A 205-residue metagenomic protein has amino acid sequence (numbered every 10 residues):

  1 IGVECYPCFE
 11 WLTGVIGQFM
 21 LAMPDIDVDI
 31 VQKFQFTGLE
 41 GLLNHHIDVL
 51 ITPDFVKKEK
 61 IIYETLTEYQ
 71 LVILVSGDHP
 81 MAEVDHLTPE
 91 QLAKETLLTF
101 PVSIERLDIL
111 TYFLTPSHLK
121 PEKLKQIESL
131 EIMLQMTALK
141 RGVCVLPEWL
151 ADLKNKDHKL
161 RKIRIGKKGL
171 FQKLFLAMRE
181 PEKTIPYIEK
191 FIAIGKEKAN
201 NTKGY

Functional and structural regions predicted by a protein language model:
I1-G2, L50, L74, L98 (+2 more regions): Short, well-ordered beta-strand segments
I1-G2, L71, L87-L107, A199: Short loop->beta-strand "edge-of-pocket" segments that line small-molecule binding or catalytic clefts across diverse
I1-K58, I127: Central regulatory/effector-binding core of bacterial HTH transcription factors
E10, T96-S117, E148, T184-A193 (+1 more regions): Secondary-structure junction motif
W11, R161-K203: A late-sequence structural motif
F34-I47, T52-P53, E105-R161: Hydrophobic hinge/microswitch elements
K58-T65, Y69, V84, Q91 (+1 more regions): Beta-alpha-beta core module
S76-P80, E180-E182: Short loop segments at secondary-structure junctions
